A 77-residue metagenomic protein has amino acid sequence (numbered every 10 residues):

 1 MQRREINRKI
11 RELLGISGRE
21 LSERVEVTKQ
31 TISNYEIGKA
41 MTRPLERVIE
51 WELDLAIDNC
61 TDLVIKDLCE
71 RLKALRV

Functional and structural regions predicted by a protein language model:
M1-L13: A short, Lys/Arg-rich alpha-helix, primarily the initiator
G15-S33: Short alpha-helical DNA-recognition segment
M41-L63: DNA major-groove recognition helix of helix-turn-helix/homeodomain DNA-binding modules
I57-V77: Short, charged recognition helix plus adjacent turn of helix-turn-helix-like nucleic-acid-binding domains
